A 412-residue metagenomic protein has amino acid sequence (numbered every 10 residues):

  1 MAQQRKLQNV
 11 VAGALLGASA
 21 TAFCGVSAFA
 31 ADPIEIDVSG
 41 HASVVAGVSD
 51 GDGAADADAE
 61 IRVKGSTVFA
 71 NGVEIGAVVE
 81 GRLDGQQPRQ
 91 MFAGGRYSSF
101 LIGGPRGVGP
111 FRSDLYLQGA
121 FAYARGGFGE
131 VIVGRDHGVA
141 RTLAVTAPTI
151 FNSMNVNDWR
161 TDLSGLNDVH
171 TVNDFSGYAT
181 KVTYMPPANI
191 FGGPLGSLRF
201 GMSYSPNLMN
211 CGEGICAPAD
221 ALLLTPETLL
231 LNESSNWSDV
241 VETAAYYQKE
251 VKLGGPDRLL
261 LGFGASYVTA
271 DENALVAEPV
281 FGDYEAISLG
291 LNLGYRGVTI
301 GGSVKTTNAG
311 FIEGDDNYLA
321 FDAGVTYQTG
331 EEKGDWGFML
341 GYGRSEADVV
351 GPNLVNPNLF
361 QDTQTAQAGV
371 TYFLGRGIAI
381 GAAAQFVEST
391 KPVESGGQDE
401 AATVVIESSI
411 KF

Functional and structural regions predicted by a protein language model:
M1-A30: Gram-negative bacterial Sec-dependent N-terminal signal peptides
D32-A42, G51-N207, K249: Outer membrane beta-barrel
I36-V44, N71, I75-V79, V131 (+10 more regions): Transmembrane beta-strands of outer-membrane beta-barrel proteins
V44-D50, G81-G85, H137-V139, Y204-L208 (+8 more regions): Transmembrane beta-strands of outer-membrane beta-barrel pores
V48-D50, R106-V108, V169-H170, E227-N232 (+4 more regions): Extracellular loop and loop/strand-boundary signature of outer-membrane beta-barrel proteins
T67-N71, R125-F128, P186-P194, K249-G255 (+4 more regions): Outer-membrane beta-barrel strand-turn architecture
V182, D399-F412: Outer-membrane beta-barrel "beta-signal"
S238-A368, Y372: Detector for outer-membrane/organellar transmembrane beta-barrel domains, recognizing the amphipathic beta-strand
